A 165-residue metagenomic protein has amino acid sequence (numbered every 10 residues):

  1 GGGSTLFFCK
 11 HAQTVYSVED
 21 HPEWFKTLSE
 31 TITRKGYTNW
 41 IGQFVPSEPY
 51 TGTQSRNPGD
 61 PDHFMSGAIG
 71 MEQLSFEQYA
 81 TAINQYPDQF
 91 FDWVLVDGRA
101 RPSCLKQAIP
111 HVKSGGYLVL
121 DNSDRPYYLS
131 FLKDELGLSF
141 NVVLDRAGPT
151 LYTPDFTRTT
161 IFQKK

Functional and structural regions predicted by a protein language model:
G1-T53: SAM cofactor-binding core of SAM-dependent methyltransferases, primarily the Rossmann-like beta-alpha-beta module
T5-C9, F25, S29, A80 (+2 more regions): Short amphipathic alpha-helical segments and helix-helix/interface helices
V18-H21, T38-W40, F64-G67, G116-L120 (+1 more regions): Short, surface-exposed linear patches
I32, N57-G59, V112-K113, E135: General N-terminal targeting signals
G42-Q107: Internal catalytic-core helix/loop-beta-alpha segment that presents or stabilizes conserved functional determinants
I83-W93, G98-K165: C-terminal substrate-binding/active-site "lid" region of AdoMet-derived donor-dependent transferases
